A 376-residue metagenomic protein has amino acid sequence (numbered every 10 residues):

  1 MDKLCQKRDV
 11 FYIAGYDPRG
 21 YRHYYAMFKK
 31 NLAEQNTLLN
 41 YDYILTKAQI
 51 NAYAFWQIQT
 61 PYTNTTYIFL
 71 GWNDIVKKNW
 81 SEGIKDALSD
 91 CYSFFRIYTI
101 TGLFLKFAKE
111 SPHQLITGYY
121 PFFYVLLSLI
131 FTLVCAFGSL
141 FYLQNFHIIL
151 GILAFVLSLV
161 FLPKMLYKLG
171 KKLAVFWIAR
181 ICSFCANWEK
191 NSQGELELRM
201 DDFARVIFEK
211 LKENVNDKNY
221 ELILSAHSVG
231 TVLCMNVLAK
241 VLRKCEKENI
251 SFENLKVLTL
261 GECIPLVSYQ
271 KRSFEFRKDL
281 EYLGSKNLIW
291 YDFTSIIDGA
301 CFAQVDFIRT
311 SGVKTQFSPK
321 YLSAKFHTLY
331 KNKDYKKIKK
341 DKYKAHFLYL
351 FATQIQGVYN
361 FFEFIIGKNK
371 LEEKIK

Functional and structural regions predicted by a protein language model:
M1-A154: N-terminal low-complexity, Ser/Thr- and acidic-residue-enriched intrinsically disordered segments
C5, D9, F146, R180 (+6 more regions): Residue-level signal for well-ordered alpha-helical segments
V10, A14-L32, A186-E189, Q193 (+1 more regions): Serine-dependent carboxylesterase/thioesterase catalytic core of lipase-like alpha/beta-hydrolase/SGNH enzymes
V10, V76, V125, V134 (+14 more regions): Extended aliphatic helical segments
P18, T66-F122, I148-D217, Y349-K376: Active-site catalytic motif of lipid deacylating hydrolases and related acyltransferases
N31, N36, N40, N51 (+14 more regions): Detector for Asparagine
E34, T63, W72-K77, K85-S89 (+3 more regions): Lipolytic serine-hydrolase domain surface
T37-I44, A174, N249, I264 (+2 more regions): Glycine-centered secondary-structure boundary/capping sites
